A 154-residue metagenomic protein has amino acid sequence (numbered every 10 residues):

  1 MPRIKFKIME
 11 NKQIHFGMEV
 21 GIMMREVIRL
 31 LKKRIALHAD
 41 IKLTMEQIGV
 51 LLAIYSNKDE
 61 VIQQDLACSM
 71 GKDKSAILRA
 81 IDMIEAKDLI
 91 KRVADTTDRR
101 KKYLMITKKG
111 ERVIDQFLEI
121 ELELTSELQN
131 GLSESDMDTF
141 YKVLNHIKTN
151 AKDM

Functional and structural regions predicted by a protein language model:
M1-A39: N-terminal leader segment of winged-helix/HTH proteins
M1-K12, E134-M154: C-terminal regulatory/oligomerization modules of transcriptional regulators
K12, F16, E46-Q47, I62 (+2 more regions): N-terminal positioning helix adjacent to the helix-turn-helix/winged-helix DNA-binding module
M23, V27, R34, M70 (+2 more regions): Alpha-helical linker/hinge and terminal dimerization helices associated with HTH transcriptional regulators
R25, R29-S75: N-terminal helix-turn-helix DNA-binding core of bacterial DNA-binding proteins
L52-S56, L118, N145: Short, locally clustered residues in the helix-turn-helix/winged-helix DNA-binding domain
D82-K142: Charged, amphipathic alpha-helical coiled-coil/dimerization segments
